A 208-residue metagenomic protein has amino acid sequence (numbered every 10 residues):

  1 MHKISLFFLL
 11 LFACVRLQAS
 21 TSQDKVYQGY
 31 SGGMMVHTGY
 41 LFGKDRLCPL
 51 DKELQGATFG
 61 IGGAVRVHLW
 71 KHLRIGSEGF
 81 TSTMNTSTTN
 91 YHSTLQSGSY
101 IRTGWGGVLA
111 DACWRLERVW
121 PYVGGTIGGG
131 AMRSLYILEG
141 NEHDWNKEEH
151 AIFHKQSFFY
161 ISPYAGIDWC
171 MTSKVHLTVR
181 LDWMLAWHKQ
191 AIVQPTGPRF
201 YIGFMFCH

Functional and structural regions predicted by a protein language model:
M1-Y27: Cleavable N-terminal export/targeting peptides
A19-I75, C207-H208: Short glycine/proline- and aromatic-enriched beta-strand/turn motifs that initiate or cap beta-hairpins
Q28-V36, L73-S77, G106-V108, P121-I127 (+3 more regions): Transmembrane beta-strands of outer-membrane beta-barrel proteins
Q28-Y30, Q55-I61, Y100-G106, V119 (+2 more regions): Residues that define the transmembrane beta-barrel architecture of outer-membrane proteins
K44-D51, Y91-S99, K147-F153, A186-I192: Extracellular loop and loop/strand-boundary signature of outer-membrane beta-barrel proteins
V67-W145, M171-V175, F206-H208: Gram-negative (and chloroplast) outer-membrane scaffold detector with strong preference for beta-barrel transmembrane
M84, I161-H208: Predominantly the C-terminal beta-signal and adjacent terminal strand-loop region of outer-membrane beta-barrel
N141-A151, P198: Solvent-exposed, glycine/polar-rich loop segments of beta-barrel outer-membrane systems
